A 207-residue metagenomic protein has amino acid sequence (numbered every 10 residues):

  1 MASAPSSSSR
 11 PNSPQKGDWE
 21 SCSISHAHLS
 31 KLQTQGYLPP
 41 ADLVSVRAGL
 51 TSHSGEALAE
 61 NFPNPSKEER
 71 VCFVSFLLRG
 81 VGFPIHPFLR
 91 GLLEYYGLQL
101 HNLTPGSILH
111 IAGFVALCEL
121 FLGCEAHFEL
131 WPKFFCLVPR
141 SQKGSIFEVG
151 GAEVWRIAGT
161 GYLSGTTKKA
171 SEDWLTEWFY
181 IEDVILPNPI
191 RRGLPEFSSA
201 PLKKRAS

Functional and structural regions predicted by a protein language model:
M1-S207: Residue-register detector that marks a fixed positional context within folded domains
